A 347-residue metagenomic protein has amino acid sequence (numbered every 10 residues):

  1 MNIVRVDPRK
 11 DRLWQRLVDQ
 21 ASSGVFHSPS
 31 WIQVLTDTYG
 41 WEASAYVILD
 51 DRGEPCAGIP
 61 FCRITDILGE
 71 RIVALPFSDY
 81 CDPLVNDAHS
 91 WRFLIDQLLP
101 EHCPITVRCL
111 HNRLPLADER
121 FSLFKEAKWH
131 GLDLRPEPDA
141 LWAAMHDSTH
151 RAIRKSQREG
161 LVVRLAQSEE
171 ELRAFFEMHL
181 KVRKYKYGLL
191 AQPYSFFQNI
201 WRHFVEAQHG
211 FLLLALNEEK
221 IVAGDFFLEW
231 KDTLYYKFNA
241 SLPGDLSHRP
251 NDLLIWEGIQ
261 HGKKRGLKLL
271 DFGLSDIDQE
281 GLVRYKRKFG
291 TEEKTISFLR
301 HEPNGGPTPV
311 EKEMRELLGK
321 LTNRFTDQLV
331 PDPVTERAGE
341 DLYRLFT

Functional and structural regions predicted by a protein language model:
N2-E54, G58-L68, L110-W129, R135-S247: A conserved beta-strand-loop-helix scaffold within acyl/acetyltransferase catalytic domains
E42, E101-C103, G266: Short loop/turn motifs at secondary-structure junctions
A45, R63-T65, L116-A140, L267-T347: Active-site/acyl-donor-binding loops of N-acyltransferases
V47-D50, P55-G58, I67, S78 (+2 more regions): Aromatic (often tryptophan-rich) hydrophobic motifs at membrane interfaces
C62-Y80: A short glycine/small-residue-enriched secondary-structure motif
A74-L114: A gly/proline- and charged-residue-enriched helix-loop-helix capping module
T106, R164, L269-G273: Short catalytic-loop micro-motif centered on adjacent basic/acidic residues
